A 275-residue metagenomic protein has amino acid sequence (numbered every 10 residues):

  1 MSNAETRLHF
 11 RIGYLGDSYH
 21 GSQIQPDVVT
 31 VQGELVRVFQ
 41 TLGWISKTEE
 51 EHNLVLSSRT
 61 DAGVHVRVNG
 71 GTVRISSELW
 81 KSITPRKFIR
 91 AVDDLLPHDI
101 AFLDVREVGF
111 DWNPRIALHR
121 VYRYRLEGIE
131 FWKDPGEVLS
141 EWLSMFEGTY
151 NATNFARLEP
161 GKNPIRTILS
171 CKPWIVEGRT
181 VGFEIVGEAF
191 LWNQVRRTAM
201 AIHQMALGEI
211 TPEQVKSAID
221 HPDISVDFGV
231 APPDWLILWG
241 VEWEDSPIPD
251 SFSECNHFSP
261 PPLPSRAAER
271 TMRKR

Functional and structural regions predicted by a protein language model:
S2-R275: Structured-RNA-binding interfaces characteristic of tRNA pseudouridine synthases
